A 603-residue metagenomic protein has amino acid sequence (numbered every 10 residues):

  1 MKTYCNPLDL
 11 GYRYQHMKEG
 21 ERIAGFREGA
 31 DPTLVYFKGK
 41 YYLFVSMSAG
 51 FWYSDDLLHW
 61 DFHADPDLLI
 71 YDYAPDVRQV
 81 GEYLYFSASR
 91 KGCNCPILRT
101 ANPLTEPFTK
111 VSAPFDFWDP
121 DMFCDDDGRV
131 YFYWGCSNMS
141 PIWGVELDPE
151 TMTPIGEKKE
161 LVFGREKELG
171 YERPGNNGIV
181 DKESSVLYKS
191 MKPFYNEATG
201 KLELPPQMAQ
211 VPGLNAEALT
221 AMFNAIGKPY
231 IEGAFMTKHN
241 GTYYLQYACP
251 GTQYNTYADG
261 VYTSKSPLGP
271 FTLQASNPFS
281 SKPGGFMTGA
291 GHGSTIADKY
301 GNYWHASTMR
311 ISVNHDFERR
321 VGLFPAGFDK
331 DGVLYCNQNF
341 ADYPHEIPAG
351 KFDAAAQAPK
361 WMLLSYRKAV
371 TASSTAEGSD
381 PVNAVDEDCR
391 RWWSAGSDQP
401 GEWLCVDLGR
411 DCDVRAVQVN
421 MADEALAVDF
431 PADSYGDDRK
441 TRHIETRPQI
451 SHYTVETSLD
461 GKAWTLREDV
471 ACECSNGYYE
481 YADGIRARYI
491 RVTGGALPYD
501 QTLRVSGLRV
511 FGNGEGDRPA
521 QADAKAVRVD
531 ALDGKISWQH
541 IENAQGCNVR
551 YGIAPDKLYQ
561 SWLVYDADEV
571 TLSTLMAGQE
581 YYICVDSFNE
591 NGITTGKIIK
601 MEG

Functional and structural regions predicted by a protein language model:
M1-I226, K238-Y243, Y247-G285, Y300 (+2 more regions): Beta-rich carbohydrate-recognition and catalytic domains
D56, N102, S266, S458-A463 (+2 more regions): Change "in extracellular beta-sheet-rich domains … of secreted and cell-surface proteins" to "in beta-sheet-rich domains
Y243, V414, C547, Y581-V585: Short beta-strand segments enriched for Tyr within beta-sheet-rich domains, predominantly fibronectin type III
G260, S451, N476-Y478, D566-T571: Short S/T/G- and acidic-enriched coil/turn segments that sit immediately N-terminal to beta-strands in beta-sandwich
D386-L466, E473-A524, V529-A531, Q539 (+3 more regions): Aromatic, loop-rich ligand-recognition surfaces of beta-strand-rich domains
H452, E456, E542-D566: Extracellular low-complexity, O-glycosylation-prone stalks/linkers
E468-E473, S561-A567: Short beta-strand segments within Ig-like beta-sandwich modules, predominantly Fibronectin type-III
L572-I593: Beta-strand-rich modules
